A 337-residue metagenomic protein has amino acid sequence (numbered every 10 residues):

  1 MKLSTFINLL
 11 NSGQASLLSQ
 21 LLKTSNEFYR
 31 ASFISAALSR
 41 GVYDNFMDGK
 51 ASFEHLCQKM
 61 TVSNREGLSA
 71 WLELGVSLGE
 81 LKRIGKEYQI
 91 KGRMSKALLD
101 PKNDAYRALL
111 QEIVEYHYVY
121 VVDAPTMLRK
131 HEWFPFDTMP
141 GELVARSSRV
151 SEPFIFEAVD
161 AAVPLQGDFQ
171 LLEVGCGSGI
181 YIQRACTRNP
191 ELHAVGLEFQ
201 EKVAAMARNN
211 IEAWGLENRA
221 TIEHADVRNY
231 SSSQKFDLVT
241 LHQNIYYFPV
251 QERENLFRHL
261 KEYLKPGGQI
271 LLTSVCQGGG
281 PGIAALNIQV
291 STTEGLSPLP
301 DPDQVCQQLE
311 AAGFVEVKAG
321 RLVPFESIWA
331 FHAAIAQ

Functional and structural regions predicted by a protein language model:
T24, A36, L74-F169: Conserved Class I S-adenosyl-L-methionine-dependent methyltransferase catalytic core
S178-P190: Conserved SAM-binding loop of SAM-dependent methyltransferases across substrates and taxa, primarily the Class I
Q200: Conserved SAM/SAH-binding beta-strand->alpha-helix loop
R228-V239: A short acidic, Gly/Pro-enriched loop at the edge of an enzyme's catalytic core that lines a small-molecule cofactor
E254-P266: A short glycine-rich, Lys/Arg-flanked "PGG" loop and its adjoining helix->strand segment in the class I
G267-S274: Conserved beta-strand signature within the Rossmann-like core of class I S-adenosyl-L-methionine
Q277-G295: Short, glycine-/aromatic-enriched active-site segment of Class I SAM-dependent methyltransferases
S297-G313: Short alpha-helix
